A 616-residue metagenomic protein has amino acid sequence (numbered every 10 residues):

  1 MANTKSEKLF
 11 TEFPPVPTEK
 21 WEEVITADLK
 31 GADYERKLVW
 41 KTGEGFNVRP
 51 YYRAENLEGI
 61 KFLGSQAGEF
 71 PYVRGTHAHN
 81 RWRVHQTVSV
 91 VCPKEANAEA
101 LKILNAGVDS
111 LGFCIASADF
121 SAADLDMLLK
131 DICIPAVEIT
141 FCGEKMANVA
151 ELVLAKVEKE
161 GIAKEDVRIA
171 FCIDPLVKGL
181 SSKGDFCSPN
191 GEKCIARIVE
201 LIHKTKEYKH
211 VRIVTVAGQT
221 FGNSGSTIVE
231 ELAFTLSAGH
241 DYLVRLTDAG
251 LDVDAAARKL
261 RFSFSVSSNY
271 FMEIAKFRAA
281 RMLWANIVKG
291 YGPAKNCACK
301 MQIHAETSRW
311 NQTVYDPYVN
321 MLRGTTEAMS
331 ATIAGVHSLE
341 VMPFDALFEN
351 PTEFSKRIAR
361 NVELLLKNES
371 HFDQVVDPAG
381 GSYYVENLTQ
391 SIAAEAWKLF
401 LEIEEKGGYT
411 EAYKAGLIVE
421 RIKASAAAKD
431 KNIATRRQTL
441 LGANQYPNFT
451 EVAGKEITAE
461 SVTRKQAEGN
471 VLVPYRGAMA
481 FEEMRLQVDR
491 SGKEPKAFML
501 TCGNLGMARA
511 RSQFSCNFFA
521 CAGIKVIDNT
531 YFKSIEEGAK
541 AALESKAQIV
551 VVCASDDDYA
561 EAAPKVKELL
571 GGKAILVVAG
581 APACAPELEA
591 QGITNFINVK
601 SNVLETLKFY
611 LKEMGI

Functional and structural regions predicted by a protein language model:
A2-E19, K37-W40, F46-Y72, H337 (+1 more regions): Intrinsic disorder at enzyme termini
A2-N269, Y291, K300-H304, T332 (+11 more regions): Catalytic alpha/beta active-site cores
V39-N47, C172-L176, A217-N223, A256-S267 (+4 more regions): A glycine-rich phosphate-binding loop feature that marks nucleotide/adenosyl-phosphate handling sites
G45, G107, G161, W284 (+4 more regions): Conserved, mostly hydrophobic/aromatic
K206-L243, T325-F400: Mobile "lid/hinge" segments at catalytic clefts and subdomain interfaces of large enzymes
S226-L232, S267-A279, S308-M321, E349-A359 (+4 more regions): Short glycine/threonine-rich loop-to-helix capping motif typified by GTGT followed within a few residues by an Asp-Pro
L236, S263-P351, S355-A359: Glycine-rich anion/phosphate-binding loop at the beta-strand->alpha-helix junction
G454-K455, A459-I527, K540, E589-Q591 (+2 more regions): ATP-dependent carboxylate/acyl-activation modules
